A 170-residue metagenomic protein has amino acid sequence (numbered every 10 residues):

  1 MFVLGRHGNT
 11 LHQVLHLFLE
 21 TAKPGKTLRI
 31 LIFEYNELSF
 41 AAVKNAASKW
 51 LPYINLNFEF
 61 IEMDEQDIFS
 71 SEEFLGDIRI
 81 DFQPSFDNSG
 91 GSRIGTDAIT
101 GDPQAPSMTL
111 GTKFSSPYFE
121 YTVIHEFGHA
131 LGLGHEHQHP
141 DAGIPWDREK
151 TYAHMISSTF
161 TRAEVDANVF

Functional and structural regions predicted by a protein language model:
M1-N55: Disordered inhibitory propeptide/activation segment of secreted metzincin zinc metalloprotease zymogens, centered on
F33, E37-F170: Metzincin-family zinc-dependent endopeptidase catalytic domain
